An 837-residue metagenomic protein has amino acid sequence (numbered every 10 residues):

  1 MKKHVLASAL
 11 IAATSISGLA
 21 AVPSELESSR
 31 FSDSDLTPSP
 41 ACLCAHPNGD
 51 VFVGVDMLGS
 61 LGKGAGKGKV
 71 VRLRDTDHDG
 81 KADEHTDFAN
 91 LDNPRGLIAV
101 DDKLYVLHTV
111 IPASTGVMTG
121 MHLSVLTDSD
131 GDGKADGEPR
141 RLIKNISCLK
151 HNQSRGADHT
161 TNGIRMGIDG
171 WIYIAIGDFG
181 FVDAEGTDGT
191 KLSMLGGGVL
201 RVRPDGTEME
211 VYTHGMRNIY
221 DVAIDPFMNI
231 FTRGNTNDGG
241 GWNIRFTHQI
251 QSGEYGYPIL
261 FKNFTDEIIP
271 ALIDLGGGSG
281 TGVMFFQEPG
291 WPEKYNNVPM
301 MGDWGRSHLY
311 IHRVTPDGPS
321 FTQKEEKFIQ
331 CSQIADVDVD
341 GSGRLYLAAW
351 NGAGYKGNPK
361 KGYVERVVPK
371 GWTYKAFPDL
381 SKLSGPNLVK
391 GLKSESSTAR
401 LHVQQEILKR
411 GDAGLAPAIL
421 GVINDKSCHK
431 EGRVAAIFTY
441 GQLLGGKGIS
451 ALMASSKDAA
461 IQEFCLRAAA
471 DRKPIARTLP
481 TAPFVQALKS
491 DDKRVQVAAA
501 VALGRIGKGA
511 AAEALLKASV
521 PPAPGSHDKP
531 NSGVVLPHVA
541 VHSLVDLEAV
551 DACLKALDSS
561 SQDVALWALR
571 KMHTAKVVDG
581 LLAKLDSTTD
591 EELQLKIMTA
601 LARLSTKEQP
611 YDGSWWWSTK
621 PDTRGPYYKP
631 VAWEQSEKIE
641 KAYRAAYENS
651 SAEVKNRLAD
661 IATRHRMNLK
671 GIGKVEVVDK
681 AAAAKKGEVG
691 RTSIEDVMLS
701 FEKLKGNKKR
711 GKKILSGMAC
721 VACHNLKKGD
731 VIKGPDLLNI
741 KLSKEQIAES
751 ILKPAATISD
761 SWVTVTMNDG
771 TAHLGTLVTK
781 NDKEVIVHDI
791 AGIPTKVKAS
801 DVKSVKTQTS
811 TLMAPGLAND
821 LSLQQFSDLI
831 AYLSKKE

Functional and structural regions predicted by a protein language model:
T14, P369-D379, Q442, D471 (+4 more regions): Post-cleavage N-terminal segment of exported redox proteins
L19-N387, T398-H402, E406-K409, P480-T481 (+6 more regions): Beta-propeller domains with acidic blade repeats across secreted/periplasmic ectodomains and cytosolic WD/CNH propellers
F31, K103-L104, T109-V110, I172 (+10 more regions): C-terminal capping alpha-helices of c-type cytochrome domains
T281, Y363, T439, K713-L726 (+7 more regions): C-type cytochrome heme c attachment motif
S381-K390, D412-N424, L443-S456, P474-K489 (+6 more regions): Amphipathic alpha-helical scaffolding segments comprising HEAT/armadillo-like alpha-solenoid repeats
E395-S396, S427-H429, K457-I461, D491-D492 (+5 more regions): Short inter-helical turns and helix N-cap capping residues of alpha-solenoid HEAT/ARM repeat scaffolds
A399-R400, K430-R433, Q462, Q496 (+6 more regions): Residue-level detector of extended alpha-helical repeat arrays and alpha-solenoid scaffolds
K686-S716, V731, K744-Q746, G770-T771 (+1 more regions): Electrostatic cytochrome c docking/interface patches
